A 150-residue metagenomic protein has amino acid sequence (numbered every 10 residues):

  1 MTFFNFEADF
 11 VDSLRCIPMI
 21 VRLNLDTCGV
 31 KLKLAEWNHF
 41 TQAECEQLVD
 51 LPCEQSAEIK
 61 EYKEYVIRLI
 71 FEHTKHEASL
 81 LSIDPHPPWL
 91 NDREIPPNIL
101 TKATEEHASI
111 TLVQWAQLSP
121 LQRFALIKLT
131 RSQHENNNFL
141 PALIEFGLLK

Functional and structural regions predicted by a protein language model:
M1-A8, R15, E58-K63, P141-L149: An N-terminus-focused feature that recognizes amino-terminal "leader" regions
M1-E46: The feature marks the first
R15-I20, Y65, E72, P85-P87 (+2 more regions): Composition-driven recognition of glycine/serine/threonine/acidic- and proline-rich low-complexity segments and repeats
D26, I67-R123: Short, solvent-exposed interaction modules
L32-L80: Acidic (E/D-rich), amphipathic helical modules within compact regulatory domains
K33-F40, L48-L51, K102, T111-R131: A structural feature that tracks compact, well-ordered secondary-structure segments with a strong bias toward
I127-K150: Glycine-rich, aromatic-bearing surface loops/beta-hairpins
